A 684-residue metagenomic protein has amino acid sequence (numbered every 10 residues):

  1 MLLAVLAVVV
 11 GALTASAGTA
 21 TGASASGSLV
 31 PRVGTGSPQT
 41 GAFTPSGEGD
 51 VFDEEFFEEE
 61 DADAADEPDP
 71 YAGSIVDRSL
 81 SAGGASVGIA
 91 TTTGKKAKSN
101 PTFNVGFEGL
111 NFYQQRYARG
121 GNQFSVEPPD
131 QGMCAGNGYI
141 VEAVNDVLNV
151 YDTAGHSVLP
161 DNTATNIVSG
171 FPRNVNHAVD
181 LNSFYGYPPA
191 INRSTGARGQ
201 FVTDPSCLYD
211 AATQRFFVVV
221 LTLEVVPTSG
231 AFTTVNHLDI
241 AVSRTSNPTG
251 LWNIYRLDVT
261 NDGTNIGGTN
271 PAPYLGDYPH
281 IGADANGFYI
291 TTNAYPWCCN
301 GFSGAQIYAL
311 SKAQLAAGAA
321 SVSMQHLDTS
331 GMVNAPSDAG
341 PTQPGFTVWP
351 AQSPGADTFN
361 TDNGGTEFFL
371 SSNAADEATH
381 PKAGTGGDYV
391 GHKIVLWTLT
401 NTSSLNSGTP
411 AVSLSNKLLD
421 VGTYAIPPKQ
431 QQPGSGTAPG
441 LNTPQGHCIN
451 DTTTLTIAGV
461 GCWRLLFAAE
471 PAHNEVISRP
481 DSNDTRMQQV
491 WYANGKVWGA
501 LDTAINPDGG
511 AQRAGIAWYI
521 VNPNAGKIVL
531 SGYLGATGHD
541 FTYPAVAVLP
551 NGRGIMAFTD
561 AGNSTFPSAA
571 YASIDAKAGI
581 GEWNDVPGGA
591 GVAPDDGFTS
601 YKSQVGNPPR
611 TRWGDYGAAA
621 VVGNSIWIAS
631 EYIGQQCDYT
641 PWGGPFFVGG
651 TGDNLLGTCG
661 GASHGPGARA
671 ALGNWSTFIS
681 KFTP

Functional and structural regions predicted by a protein language model:
M1-G22: Secretory targeting and sorting signals
T21-P684: C-terminal PAP-associated
